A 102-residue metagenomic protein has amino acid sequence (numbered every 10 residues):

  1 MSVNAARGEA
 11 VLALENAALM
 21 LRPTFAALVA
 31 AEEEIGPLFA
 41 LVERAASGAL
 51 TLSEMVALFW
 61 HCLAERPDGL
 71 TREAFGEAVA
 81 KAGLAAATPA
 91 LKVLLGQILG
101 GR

Functional and structural regions predicted by a protein language model:
M1-A13, A18, E33-L50, A64-R102: Charged interaction scaffolds used for protein-protein
R22-P23: Short linear motifs in exposed loops
A27-L28: Short, surface-exposed beta-strand-loop junctions and turns on beta-sheet-rich folds
E54-A64: Short, hydrophobic/amphipathic alpha-helical patches that form generic packing surfaces within helical domains
